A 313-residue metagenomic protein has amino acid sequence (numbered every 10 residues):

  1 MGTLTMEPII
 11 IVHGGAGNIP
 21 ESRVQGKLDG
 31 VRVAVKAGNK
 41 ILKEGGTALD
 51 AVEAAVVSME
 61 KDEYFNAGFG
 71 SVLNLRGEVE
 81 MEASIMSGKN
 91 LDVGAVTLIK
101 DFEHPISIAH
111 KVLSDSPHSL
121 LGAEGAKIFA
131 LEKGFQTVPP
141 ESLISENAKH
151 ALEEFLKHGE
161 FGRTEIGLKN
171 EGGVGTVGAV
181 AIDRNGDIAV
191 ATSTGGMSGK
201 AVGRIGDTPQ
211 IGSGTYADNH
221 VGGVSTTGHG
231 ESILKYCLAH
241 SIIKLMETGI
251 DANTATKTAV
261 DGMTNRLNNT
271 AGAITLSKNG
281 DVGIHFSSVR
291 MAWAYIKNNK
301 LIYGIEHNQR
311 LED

Functional and structural regions predicted by a protein language model:
G2-D313: Alpha/propeptide regions of enzymes that mature by internal proteolysis
